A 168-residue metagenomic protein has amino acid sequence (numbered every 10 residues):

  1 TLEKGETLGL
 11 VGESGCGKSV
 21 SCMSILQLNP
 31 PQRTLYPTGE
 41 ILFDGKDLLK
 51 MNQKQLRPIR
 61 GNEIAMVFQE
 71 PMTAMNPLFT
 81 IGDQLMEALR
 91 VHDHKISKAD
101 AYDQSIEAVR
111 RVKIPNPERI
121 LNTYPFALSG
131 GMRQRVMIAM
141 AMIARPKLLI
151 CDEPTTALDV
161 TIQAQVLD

Functional and structural regions predicted by a protein language model:
V11-G12: The feature captures the beta-strand-to-loop junction immediately N-terminal to the Walker
Y36-D47: Conserved ABC transporter NBD signature motif
D47, E87, A99-R119: Conserved ABC ATPase "signature" region
L85, I138, I162, V166: Hydrophobic anchor residue at the start of the ABC signature
T123-L128, M132: Conserved ABC ATPase signature
I143-K147: A short, proline-enriched helix->beta-strand linker immediately N-terminal to the Walker B motif in ABC-type P-loop
L149-D152: Catalytic Walker B motif of ABC-type/P-loop ATPase nucleotide-binding domains
